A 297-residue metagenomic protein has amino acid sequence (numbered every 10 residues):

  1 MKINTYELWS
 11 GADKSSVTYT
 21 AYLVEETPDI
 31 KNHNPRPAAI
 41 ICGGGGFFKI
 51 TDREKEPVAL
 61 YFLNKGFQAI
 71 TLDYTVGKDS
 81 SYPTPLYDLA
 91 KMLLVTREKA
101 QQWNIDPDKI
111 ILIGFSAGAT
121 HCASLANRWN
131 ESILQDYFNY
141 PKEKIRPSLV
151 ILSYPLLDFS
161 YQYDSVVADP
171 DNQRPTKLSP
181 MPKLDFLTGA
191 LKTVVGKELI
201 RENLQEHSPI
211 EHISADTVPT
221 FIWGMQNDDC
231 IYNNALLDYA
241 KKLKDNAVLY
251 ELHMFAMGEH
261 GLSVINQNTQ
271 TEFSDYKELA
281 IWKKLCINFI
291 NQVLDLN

Functional and structural regions predicted by a protein language model:
M1-N34, R201-N203: N-terminal cap/lid segment of alpha/beta-hydrolase-fold proteins
P35-G44: Short beta-strand element of the alpha/beta-hydrolase
I50-D52, I70-P107, E272-L279: Catalytic nucleophile-loop/oxyanion-hole region of alpha/beta-hydrolase and closely related hydrolase-like folds
D52-I70: Short amphipathic alpha-helix adjacent to the substrate-entry channel of hydrolases
L94-D171: Primarily recognizes the serine-hydrolase "nucleophile elbow" in alpha/beta-hydrolase and SGNH/GDSL folds
P155, F221-D229: Conserved strand-to-loop "acid loop" that flanks and positions the catalytic carboxylate
S165-H212: Mobile cap/lid helix-loop segments that gate and shape the active-site cleft of serine hydrolases
F221-W223, N234-N297: C-terminal catalytic histidine-bearing segment of alpha/beta-hydrolase fold enzymes
